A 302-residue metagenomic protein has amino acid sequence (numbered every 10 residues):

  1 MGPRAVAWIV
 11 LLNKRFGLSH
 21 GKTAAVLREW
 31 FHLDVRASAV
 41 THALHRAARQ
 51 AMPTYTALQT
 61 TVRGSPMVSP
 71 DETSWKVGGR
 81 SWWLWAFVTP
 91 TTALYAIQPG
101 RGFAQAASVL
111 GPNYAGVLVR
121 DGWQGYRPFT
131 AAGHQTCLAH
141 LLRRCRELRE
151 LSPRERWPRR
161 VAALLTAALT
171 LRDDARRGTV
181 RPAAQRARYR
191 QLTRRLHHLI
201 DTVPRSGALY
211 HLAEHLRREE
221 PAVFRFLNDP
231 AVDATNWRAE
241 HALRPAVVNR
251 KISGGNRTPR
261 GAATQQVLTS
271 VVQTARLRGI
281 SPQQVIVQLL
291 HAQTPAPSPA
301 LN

Functional and structural regions predicted by a protein language model:
M1-N302: Catalytic center-proximal scaffold of phosphoryl-transfer enzymes
